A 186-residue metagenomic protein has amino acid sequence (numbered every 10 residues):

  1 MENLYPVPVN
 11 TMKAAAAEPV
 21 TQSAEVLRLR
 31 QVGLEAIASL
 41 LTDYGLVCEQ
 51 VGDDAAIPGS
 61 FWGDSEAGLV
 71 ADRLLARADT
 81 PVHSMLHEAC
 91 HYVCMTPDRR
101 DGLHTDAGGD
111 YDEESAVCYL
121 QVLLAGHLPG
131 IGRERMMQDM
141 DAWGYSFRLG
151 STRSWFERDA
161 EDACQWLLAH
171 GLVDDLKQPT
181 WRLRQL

Functional and structural regions predicted by a protein language model:
E2-G68, L75-D79, L123, H127-L128: Auxiliary, metal-adjacent structural segments of Zn-dependent hydrolase domains
Q31, Y111-C118, G130, E134: Short, amphipathic alpha-helical segments
G59, V93-L123: Post-HEXXH active-site segment of zinc metalloproteases
L74-V82, G109, E113: Secondary-structure capping and boundary motifs in well-ordered enzyme cores
H83-T96: Active-site recognition of the HExxH zinc-binding catalytic motif
D110-D112, A142-S151: Short, mixed-charge aromatic SLiMs
L124-M140: Short helix/loop segments within enzyme catalytic domains that coordinate or immediately flank catalytic cofactors
S146-L186: Pan-zinc metallopeptidase signature
